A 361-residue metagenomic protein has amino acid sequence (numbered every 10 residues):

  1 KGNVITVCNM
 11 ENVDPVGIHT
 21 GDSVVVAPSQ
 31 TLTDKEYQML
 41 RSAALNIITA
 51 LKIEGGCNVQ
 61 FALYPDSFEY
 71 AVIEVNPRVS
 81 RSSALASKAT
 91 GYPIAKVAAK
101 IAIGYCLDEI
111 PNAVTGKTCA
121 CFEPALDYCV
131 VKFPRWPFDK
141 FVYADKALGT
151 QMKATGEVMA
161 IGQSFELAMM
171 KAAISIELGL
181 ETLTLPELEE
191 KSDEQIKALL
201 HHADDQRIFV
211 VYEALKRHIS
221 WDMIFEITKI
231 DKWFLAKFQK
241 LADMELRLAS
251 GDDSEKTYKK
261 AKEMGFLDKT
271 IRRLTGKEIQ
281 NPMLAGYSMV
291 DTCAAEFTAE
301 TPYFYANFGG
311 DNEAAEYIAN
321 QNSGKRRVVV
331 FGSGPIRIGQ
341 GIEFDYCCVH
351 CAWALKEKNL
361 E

Functional and structural regions predicted by a protein language model:
K1-G265, D311, N320-R326, D345-E357: ATP-dependent carboxylate activation and anion-phosphoryl transfer catalytic cores that bind Mg-ATP to form
I110, T270-F304: Amphipathic alpha-helical
A172, M289-E361: ATP-binding N-terminal substructure of ATP-dependent carboxylate-amine bond-forming enzymes
